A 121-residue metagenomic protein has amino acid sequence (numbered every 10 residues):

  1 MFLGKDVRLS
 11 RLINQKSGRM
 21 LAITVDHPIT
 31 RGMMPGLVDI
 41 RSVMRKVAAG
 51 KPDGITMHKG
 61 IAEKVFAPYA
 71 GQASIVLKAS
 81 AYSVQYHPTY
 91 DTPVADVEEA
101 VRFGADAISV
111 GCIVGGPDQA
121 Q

Functional and structural regions predicted by a protein language model:
M1-L77, A81-Y82: Conserved N-terminal beta1-alpha1 strand-loop-helix module at the mouth
M57-I75, H87-V94, I113-Q121: Active-site-adjacent beta->alpha loops and helix N-cap segments on the catalytic face of soluble alpha/beta enzymes
A79-V114: Glycine/small-residue-rich loop that forms an oxyanion/phosphate-binding "nest" at active or ligand-binding sites
